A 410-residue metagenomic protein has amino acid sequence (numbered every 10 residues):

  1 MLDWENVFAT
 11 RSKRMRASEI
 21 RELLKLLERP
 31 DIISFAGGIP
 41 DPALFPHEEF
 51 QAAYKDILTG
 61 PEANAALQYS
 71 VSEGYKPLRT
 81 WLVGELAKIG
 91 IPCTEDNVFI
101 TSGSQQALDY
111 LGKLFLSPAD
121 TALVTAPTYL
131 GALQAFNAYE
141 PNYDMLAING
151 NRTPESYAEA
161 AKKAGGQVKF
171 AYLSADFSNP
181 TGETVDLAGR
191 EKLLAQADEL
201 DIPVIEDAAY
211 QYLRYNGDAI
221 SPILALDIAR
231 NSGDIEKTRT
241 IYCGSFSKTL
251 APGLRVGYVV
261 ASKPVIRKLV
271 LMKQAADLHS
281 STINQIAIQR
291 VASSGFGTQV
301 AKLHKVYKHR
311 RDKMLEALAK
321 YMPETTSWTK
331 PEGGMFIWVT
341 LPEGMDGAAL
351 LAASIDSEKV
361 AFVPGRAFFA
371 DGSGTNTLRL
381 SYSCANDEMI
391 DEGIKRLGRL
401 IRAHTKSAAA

Functional and structural regions predicted by a protein language model:
K13-G103, Y110, S293, T298 (+2 more regions): N-terminal small-domain helix-loop-helix segment of the aminotransferase-like
L58-T59, N64-L200, I205, Q211-L213 (+4 more regions): Conserved core of the PLP fold type I
P77, K268-L271, K302-K313, E392 (+1 more regions): A non-catalytic, amphipathic alpha-helix used as a structural packing/dimerization or gating element in enzyme scaffolds
P92, E236, D356-S357, D371-A410: PLP-dependent enzyme catalytic core of the Aspartate aminotransferase-like
D227-K305: Conserved core segment of the aminotransferase class I/II
V265-I266, V270, V339-R379, D387 (+1 more regions): Conserved C-terminal alpha-helix-loop-beta "cap" of PLP-dependent enzymes that closes/shapes the active-site mouth
V306-L315, S327-T340, L350: Conserved glycine-rich beta-strand-loop-beta hairpin in the small C-terminal domain of fold type I
